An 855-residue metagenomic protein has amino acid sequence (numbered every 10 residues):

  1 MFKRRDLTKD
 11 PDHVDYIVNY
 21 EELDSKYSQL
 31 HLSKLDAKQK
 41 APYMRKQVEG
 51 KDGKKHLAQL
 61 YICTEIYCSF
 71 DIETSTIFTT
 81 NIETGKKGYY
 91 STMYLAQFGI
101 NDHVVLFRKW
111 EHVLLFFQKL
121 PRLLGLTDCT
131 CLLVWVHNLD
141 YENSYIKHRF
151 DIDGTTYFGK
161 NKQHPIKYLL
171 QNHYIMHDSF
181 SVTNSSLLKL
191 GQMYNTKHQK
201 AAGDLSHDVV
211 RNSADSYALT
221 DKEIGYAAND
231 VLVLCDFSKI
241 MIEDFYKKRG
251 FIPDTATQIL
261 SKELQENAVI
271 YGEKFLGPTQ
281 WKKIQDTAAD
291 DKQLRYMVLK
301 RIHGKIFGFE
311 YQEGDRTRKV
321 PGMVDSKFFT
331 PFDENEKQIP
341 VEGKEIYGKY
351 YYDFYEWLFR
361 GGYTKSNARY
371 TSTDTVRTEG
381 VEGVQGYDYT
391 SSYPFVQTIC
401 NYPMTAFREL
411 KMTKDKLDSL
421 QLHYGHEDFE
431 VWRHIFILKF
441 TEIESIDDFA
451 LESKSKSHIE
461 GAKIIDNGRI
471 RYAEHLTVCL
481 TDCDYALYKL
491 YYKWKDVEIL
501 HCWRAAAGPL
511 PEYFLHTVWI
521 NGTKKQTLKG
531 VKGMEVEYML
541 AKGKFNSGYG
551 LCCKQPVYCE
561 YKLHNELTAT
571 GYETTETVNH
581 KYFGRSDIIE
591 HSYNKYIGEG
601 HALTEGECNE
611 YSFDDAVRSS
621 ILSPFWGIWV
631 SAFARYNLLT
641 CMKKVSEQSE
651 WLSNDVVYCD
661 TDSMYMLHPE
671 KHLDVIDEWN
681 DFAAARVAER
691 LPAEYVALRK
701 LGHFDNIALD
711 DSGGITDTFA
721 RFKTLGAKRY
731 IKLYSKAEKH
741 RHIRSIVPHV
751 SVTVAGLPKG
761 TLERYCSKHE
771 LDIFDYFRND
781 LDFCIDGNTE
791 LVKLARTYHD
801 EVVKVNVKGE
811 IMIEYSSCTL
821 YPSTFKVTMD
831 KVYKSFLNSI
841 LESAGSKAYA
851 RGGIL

Functional and structural regions predicted by a protein language model:
M1-I72: N-terminal accessory regions of nucleic-acid-interacting proteins
Y43-Q47, T76-F78, I82-E83, C502 (+1 more regions): Short amphipathic beta-strand and strand-loop transition segments with alternating hydrophobic
Q59-Q97: Gly/Thr-rich phosphate-binding beta-strand-loop-beta motif of the actin/hexokinase/Hsp70
L60, K86-Y94, F98-V136, Y145-L855: Conserved acidic
D71, V136-H137: Short beta-strand/turn micro-motifs composed of small residues that flank or help shape donor/cofactor-binding pockets
L139-Y141: Conserved Walker A/P-loop ATP-binding site and its immediately adjacent core in helicase/helicase-like ATPase domains
